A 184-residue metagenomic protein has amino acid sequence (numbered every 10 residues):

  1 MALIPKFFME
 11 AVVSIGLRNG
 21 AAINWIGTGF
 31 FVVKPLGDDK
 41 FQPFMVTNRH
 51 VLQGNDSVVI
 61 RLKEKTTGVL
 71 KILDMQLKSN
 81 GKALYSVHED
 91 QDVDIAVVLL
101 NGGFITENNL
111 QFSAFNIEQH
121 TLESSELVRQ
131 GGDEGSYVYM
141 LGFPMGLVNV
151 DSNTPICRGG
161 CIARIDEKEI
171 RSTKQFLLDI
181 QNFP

Functional and structural regions predicted by a protein language model:
A2-P5: Long protein-protein interaction modules used by eukaryotic assembly/scaffold proteins
M9-V12, L17-N19, W25-I26, P35 (+2 more regions): Serine endopeptidase catalytic core focused on the charge-relay Asp
G29-F31: C-terminal GPI-anchoring signal of eukaryotic secretory precursors
D39-K40: Short loop/turn motifs that connect adjacent beta-strands in outer-membrane beta-barrel proteins
T47: Cytochrome P450 catalytic-core helices
H50: Histidine-centered active-site/metal-ligand motif
